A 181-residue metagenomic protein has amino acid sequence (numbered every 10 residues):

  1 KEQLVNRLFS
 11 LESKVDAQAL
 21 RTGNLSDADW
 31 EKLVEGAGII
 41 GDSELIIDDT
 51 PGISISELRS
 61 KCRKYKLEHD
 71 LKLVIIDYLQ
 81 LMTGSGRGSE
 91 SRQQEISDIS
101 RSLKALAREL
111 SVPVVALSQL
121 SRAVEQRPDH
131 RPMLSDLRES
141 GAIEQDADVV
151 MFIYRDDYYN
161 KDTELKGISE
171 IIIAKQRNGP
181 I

Functional and structural regions predicted by a protein language model:
K1-D70, G84: Cytosolic-facing regulatory segments adjacent to core modules
E2-V5, T50-I171: P-loop NTPase motor core
A174: Conserved catalytic core of nucleotide polymerization and phosphodiester-bond processing enzymes
N178-I181: NTP-binding/hydrolysis catalytic cores, primarily Walker-type P-loop NTPases
